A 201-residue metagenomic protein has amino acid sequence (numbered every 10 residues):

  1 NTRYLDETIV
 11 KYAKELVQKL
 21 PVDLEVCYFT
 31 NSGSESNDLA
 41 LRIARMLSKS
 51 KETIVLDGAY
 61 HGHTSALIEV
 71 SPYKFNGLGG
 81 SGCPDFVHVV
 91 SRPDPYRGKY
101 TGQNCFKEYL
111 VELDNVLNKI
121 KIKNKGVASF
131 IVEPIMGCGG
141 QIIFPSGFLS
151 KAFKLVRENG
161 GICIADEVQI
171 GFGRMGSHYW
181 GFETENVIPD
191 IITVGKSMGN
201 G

Functional and structural regions predicted by a protein language model:
N1-V10, M136: A glycine-/small-polar-enriched, mobile loop at the entrance of the PLP active site in fold-type I
K11-S129: PLP-dependent aspartate aminotransferase-fold enzymes
R45-K49, E69-L78, G147-K151, H178-D190: A glycine- and small-aliphatic-rich helix-loop capping segment at beta-alpha/alpha-beta transitions that lines
S65, T184-G201: Active-site PLP attachment segment
Y96-R97, G137-G139, G171-F172: Short, small-residue-enriched loops and turns at beta-alpha junctions that line or gate enzyme active sites
K123-Q141: Short acidic, glycine-rich surface-loop motifs adjacent to enzyme active sites
G126-V127, G160, P189: Local beta-strand N-terminus motif with an aromatic residue
I142-M175: Catalytic PLP-binding core of fold-type I/II PLP enzymes
